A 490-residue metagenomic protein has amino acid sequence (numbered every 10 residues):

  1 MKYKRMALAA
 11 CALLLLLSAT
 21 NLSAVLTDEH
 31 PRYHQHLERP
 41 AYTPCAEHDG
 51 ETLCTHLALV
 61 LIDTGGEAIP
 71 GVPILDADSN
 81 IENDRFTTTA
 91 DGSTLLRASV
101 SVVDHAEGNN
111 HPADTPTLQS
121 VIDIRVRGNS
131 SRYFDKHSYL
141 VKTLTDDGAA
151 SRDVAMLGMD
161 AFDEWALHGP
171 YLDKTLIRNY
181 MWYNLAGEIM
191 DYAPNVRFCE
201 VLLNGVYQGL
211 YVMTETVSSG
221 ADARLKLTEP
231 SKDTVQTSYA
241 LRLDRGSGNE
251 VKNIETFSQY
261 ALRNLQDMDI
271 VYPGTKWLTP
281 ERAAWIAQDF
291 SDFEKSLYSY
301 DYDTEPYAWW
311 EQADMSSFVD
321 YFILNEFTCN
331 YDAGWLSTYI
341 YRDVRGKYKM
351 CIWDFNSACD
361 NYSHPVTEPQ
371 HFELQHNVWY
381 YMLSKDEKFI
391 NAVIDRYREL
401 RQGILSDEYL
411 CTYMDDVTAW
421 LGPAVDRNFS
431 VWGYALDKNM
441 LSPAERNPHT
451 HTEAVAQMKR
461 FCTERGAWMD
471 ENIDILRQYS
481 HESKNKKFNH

Functional and structural regions predicted by a protein language model:
K2-A313, A435, E445, T452-K484: Phosphate-handling architecture centered on phosphoinositide signaling
A68-P70, F134, M268-G334, R342-H490: Middle-to-C-terminal accessory/interaction subdomains
S219, G246-G248, L324, L336 (+1 more regions): General alpha-helical segment detector with a strong preference for membrane-spanning helices and helix-boundary regions
